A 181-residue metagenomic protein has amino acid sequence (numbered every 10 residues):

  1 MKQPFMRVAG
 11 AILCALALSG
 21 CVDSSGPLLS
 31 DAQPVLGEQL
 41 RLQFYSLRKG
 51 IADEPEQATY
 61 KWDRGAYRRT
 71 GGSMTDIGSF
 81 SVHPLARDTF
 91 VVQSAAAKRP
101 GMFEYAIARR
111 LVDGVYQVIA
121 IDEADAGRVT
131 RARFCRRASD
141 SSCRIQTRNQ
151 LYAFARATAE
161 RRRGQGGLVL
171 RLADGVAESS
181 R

Functional and structural regions predicted by a protein language model:
M1-A9: Bacterial N-terminal signal peptides that target proteins for export
A17-G20: C-terminal motif of bacterial Sec signal peptides marking the signal peptidase cleavage site
V22-Q39, S46-R181: Calycin-type beta-barrel ligand-binding domains and close structural analogs
